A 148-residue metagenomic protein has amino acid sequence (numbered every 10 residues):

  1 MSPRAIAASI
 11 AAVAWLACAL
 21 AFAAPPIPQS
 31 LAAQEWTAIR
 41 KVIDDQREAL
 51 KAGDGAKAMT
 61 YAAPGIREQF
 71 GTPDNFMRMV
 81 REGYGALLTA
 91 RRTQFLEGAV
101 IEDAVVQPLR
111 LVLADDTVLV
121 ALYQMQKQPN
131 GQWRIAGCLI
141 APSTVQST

Functional and structural regions predicted by a protein language model:
M1-V13: Bacterial N-terminal signal peptides that target proteins for export
L16-A19, A23-A24: N-terminal signal peptide c-region/cleavage motif recognized by signal peptidases
P26-P28, A33, G83, E97 (+1 more regions): Acidic, low-complexity intrinsically disordered segments
S30, T37-K41, D45, G55-E102: Short solvent-exposed beta->alpha transition segments
E97-T148: Exposed beta-sheet edge and beta->alpha loop/turn motif
